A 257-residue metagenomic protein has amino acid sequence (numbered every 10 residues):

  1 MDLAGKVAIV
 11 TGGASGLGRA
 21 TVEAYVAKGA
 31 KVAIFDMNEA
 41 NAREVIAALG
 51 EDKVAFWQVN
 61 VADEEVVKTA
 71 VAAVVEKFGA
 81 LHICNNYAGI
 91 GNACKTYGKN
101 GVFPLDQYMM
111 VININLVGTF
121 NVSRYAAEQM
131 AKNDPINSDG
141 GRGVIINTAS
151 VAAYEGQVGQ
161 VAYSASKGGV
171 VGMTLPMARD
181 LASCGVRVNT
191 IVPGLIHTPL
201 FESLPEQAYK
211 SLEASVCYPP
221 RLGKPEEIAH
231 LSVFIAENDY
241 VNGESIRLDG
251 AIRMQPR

Functional and structural regions predicted by a protein language model:
K68, G91-M109, E128, K132-S138 (+2 more regions): Conserved mid-core segment of classical short-chain dehydrogenase/reductases
H82, I90, G101-N121, I145-I146 (+2 more regions): Catalytic Tyr-X3-Lys loop
N113, E206-E227: Catalytic Tyr-x(3-8)-Lys segment
S123, S166, T174: Active-site helix of classical SDR
E128, A178-D180: Alpha-helical segment proximal to the catalytic Tyr-Lys
S150: Residue(s) in the substrate-gating loop at a strand-loop-helix junction that position the organic substrate next
A182, R187, V241-E244: Short, small/polar-rich loop/turn modules that mediate ligand/substrate recognition or access, typified
K224-L248, R253: C-terminal substrate-recognition "lid" of short-chain dehydrogenase/reductases
